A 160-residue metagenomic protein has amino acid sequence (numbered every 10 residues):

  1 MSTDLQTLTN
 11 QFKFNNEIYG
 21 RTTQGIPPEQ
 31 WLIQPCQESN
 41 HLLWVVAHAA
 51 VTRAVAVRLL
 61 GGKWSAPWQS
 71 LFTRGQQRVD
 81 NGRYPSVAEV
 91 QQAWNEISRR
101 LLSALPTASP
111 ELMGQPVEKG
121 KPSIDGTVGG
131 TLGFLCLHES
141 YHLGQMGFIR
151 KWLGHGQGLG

Functional and structural regions predicted by a protein language model:
M1-Q6: Basic/polar N-terminal segments that are highly enriched at the extreme N-terminus, encompassing both cleavable
T9-K13, G20, P28-Q77, V117-G160: Short, contiguous alpha-helical
F12, N16-Y19, T23, W94 (+1 more regions): Hydrophobic alpha-helical core bundles mediating ligand binding, dimerization, or RNAP-core interactions
G25-P27, S109: Short secondary-structure junctions
R78-Q115, G130-L135: Acidic/histidine-rich alpha-helical segments that form the ligand environment of transition-metal centers
